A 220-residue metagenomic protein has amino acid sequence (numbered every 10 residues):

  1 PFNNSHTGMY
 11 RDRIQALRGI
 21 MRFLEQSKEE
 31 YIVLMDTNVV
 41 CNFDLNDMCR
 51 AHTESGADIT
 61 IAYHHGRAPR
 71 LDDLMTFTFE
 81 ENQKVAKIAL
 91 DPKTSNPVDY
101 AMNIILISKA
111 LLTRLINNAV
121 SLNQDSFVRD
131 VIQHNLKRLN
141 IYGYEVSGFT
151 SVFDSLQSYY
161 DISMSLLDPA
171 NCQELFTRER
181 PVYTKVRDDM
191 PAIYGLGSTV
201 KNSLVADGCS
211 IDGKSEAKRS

Functional and structural regions predicted by a protein language model:
P1-V40, L45-D47: Conserved N-terminal catalytic core of the sugar/cofactor nucleotidyltransferase
F2, G66-A68, P92, L111 (+2 more regions): Glycine-rich beta-alpha junction loops
G19-F23, A51, H65, H134: A generic secondary-structure signal
K28, V40-A110: Conserved core of the sugar-phosphate nucleotidyltransferase
L34, T60-I61, I141-E145: A structural signal for short, well-ordered beta-strand segments and their strand-loop junctions that often border
A110, N118-S220: Left-handed beta-helix
